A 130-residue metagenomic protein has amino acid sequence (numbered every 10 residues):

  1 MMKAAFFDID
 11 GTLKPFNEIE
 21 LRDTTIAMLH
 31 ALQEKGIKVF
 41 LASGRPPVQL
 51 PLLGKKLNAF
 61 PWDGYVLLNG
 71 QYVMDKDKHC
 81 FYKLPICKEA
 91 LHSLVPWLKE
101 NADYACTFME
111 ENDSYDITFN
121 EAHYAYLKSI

Functional and structural regions predicted by a protein language model:
K3-E18: Asp-based phosphoryl-transfer active-site loop
E18-E20, L52-K55, H79: Short amphipathic alpha-helical segments
E18-I37, K83-H92: Short, acidic loop-to-helix structural element flanking the phosphoryl-transfer center in phosphate-processing enzymes
L29-L52, N69, T107-D113: Substrate-recognition element of Asp-dependent hydrolases with the DxDx(T/V) motif
L52-F60, N120-Y124: Glycine-rich loop at the start of a catalytic domain that most often binds anionic cofactors/ligands
Y65-V66: Short, small/acidic-rich helices and loops at N termini and domain boundaries of DNA replication/processing enzymes
Q71-I130: HAD-like small-molecule phosphatases
